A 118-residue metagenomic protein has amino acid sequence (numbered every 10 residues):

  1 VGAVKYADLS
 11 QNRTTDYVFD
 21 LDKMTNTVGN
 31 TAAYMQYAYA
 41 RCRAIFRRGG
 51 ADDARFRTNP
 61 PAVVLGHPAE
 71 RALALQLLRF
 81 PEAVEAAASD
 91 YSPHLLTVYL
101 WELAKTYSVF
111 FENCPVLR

Functional and structural regions predicted by a protein language model:
V1-R118: Non-catalytic interaction-recognition regions
